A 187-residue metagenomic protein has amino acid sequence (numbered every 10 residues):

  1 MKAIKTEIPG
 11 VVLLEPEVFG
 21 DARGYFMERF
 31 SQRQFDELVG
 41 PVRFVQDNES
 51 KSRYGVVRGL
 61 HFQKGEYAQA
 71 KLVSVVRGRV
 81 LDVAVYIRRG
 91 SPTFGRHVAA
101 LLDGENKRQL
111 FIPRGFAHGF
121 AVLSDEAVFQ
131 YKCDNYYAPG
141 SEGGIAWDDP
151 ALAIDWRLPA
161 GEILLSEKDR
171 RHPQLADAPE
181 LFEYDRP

Functional and structural regions predicted by a protein language model:
M1-R108, S124-E126, C133, A138-P187: Non-catalytic, conserved peripheral segments adjacent to functional cores
L110, H118-L123: Short beta-strand His + acidic residue motifs that chelate non-heme Fe in jelly-roll/DSBH and cupin folds
